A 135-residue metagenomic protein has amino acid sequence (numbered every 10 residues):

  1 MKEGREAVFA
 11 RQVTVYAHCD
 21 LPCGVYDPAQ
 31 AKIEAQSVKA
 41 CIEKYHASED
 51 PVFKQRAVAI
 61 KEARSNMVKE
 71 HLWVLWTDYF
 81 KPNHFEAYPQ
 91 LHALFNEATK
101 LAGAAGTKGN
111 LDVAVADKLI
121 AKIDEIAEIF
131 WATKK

Functional and structural regions predicted by a protein language model:
M1-K54, H84, P89-E125, I129 (+1 more regions): N-terminal intrinsically disordered, cationic/polar leader segments that include organellar targeting peptides
K44-A47, M67, H71-V74: Short helix-loop boundary/capping segments at the starts of domains
K54-H71: Alpha-helical segments in soluble extracytoplasmic regions
H71-Y88: Short, solvent-exposed, charged loop/turn and helix-capping segments that join or cap alpha-helices on peripheral
